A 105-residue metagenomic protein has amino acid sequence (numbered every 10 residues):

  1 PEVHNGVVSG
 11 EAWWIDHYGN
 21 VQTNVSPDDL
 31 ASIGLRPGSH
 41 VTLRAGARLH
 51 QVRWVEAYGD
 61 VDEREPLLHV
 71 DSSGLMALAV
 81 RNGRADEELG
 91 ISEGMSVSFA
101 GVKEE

Functional and structural regions predicted by a protein language model:
P1-P27: Active-site rim beta-loop-alpha module in soluble metabolic enzymes
H4-G6, A31-G38, K103-E105: Short, glycine- and charge-enriched coil/turn segments that flank and shape catalytic ligand pockets
V7-G10, D62-L67, M95: Short small/polar-residue motifs
D16, L89-S92: A broad "ordered helical/assembly scaffold" signature
Q22-G90: A conserved acidic, glycine/proline-rich C-terminal tail/linker
I91-E105: Pepsin/retropepsin-fold aspartyl endopeptidases
